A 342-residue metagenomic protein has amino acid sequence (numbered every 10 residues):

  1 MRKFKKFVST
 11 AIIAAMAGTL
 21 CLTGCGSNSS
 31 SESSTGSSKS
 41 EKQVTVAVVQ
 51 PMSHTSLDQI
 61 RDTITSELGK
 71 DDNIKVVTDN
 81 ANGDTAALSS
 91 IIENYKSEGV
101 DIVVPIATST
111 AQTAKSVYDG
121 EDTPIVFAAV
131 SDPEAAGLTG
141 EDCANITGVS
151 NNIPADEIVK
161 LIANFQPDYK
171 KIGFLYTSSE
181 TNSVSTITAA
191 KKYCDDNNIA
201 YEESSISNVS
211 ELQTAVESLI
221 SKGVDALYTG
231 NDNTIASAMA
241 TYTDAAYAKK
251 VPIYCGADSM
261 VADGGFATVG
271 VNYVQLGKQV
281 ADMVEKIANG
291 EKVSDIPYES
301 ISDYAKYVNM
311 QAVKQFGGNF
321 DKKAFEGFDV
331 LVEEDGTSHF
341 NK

Functional and structural regions predicted by a protein language model:
C21-S38: Bacterial lipoprotein signal-peptidase II cleavage site
E41-T65, D71, V77-A86, S179-S183 (+2 more regions): Extracytoplasmic "Venus flytrap"
V46, I64, G148-N197, P297-A312: An alpha-beta-alpha
V76-S97, S205-I220: Structural motif
N80-G140, D232-Y247, V251-G256: Beta-alpha junction/loop-to-helix N-cap segments that form part of ligand/metal-binding clefts
D132-K171, V271-E291: Hydrophobic alpha-helical segments within soluble ligand-binding/sensing domains
T181-A257: Pocket-lining segment of extracytoplasmic ligand-binding domains
K286-K342: Hinge/cleft segment of the Venus flytrap/periplasmic-binding protein
